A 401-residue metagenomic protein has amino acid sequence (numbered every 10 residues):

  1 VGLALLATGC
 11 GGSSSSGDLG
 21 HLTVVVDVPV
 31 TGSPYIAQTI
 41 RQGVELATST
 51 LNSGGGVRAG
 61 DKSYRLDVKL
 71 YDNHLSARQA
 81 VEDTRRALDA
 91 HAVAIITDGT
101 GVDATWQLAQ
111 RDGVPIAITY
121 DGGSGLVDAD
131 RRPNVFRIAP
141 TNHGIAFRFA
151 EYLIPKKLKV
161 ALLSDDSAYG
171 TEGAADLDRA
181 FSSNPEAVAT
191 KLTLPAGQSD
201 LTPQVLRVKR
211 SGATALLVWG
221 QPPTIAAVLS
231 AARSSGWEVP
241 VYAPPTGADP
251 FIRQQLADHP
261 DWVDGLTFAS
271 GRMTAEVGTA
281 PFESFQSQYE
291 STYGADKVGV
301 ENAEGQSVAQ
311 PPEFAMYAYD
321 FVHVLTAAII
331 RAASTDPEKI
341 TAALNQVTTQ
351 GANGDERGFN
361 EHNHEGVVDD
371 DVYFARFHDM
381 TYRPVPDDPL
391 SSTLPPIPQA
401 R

Functional and structural regions predicted by a protein language model:
L6-G9: C-terminal motif of bacterial Sec signal peptides marking the signal peptidase cleavage site
G11-H21, Y35-Q42, V57-A129, I138 (+1 more regions): Beta-alpha junction/loop-to-helix N-cap segments that form part of ligand/metal-binding clefts
D18-H21, V25-L46, Y71-A77, D165-T171 (+1 more regions): Extracytoplasmic "Venus flytrap"
V26-V28, A87-G99, A117-T119, A161-S164 (+4 more regions): Periplasmic-binding protein-like
I36-A59, D176-S182: Short, polar/charged alpha-helical segment
A92-T193, P240-F268, T274-A275: Extracytoplasmic ligand/sensor domains, especially the bilobed periplasmic-binding protein
A232-Y319, Y382, S392-A400: Extracellular/periplasmic periplasmic-binding protein-like sensory domains
V298-V385: Segments of small-molecule ligand-sensing domains
